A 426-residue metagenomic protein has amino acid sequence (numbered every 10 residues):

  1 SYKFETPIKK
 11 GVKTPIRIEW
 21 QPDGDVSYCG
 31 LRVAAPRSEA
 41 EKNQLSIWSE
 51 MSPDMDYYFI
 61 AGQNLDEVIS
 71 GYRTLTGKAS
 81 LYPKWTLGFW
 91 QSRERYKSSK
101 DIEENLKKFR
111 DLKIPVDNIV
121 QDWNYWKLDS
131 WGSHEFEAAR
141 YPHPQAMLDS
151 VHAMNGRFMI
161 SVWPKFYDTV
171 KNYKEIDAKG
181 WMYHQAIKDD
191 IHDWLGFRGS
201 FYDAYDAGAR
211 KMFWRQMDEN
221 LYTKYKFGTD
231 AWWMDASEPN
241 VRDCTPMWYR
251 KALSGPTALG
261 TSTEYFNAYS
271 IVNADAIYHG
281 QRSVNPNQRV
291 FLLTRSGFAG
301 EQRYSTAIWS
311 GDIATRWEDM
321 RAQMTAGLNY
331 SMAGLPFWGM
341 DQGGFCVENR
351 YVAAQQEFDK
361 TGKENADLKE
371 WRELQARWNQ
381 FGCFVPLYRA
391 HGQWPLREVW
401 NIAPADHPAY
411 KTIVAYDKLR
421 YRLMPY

Functional and structural regions predicted by a protein language model:
S1-T14, D23-Y28, A34-Y426: Catalytic-domain carbohydrate-binding cleft regions of carbohydrate-active enzymes
E19-Q21: Beta-strand-rich extracellular modules
